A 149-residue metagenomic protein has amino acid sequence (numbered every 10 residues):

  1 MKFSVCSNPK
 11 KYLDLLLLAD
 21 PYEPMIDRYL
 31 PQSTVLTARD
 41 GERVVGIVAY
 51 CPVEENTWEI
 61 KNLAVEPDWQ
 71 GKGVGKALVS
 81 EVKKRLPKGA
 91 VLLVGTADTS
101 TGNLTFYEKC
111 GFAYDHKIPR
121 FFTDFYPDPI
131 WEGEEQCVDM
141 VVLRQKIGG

Functional and structural regions predicted by a protein language model:
M1-N8, V141, I147-G149: Conserved N-terminal entry element of GNAT/NAT acetyltransferase domains
F3-P67: Acetyl-CoA-dependent GNAT
E23-M25, P127-E134: Short, P/G- and charge-enriched loop/turn segments at secondary-structure junctions
S33, Q136-L143: Short hydrophobic/aromatic beta-strand or adjacent loop that forms the aromatic wall/cage of a ligand/substrate-binding
L63-G71, A97-D98: A short, internal acetyl-CoA/4′-phosphopantetheine-binding micro-motif in the GNAT/acyltransferase core
W69, G73-E81: Conserved acetyl-CoA pyrophosphate-binding loop and the N-cap/start of the following alpha-helix in GNAT-like
V79, R85-D98: Conserved GNAT acetyl-CoA-binding A-motif
L93-L104, E108, P119-F125, G133: Conserved beta-strand-loop-alpha-helix junction that forms the acyl-donor binding cleft
